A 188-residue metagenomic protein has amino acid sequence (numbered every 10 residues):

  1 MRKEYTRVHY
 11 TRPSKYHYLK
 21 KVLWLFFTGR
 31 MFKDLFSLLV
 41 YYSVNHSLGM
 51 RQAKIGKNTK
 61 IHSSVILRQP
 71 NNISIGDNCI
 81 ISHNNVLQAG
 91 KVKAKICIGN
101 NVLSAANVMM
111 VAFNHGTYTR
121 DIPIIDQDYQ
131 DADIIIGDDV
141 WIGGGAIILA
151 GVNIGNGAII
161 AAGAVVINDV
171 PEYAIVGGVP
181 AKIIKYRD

Functional and structural regions predicted by a protein language model:
M1-N45, K57-N58, N101, V108 (+5 more regions): Terminal amphipathic alpha-helical/low-complexity segments used for targeting or macromolecular assembly
M50-I55, S64, R68-P70: Short, contiguous, helix-prone interaction/anchoring segments in small proteins
K60, I80, W141, I159 (+1 more regions): Short-chain dehydrogenase/reductase
K60, K91-V92, N153-G155, V170: Extended beta-solenoid/beta-helix repeat architectures
V65-V152, V179, R187-D188: Flexible, glycine/small-residue-enriched loop-and-beta-strand segment within the central core of proteins
A94, E172-A174, K182: Glycine-centered loop/turn positions within well-structured domains that cap or flank conserved ligand/cofactor-binding
G143-A158, A164-N168: Beta-rich strand-turn-strand
